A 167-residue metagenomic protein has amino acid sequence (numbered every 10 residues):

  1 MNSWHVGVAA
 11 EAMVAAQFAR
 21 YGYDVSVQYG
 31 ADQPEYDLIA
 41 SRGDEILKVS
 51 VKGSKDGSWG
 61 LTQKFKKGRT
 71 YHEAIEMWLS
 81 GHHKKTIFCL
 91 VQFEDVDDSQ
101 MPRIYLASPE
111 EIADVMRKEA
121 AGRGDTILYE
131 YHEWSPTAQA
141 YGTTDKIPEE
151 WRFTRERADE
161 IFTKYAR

Functional and structural regions predicted by a protein language model:
M1-P34, I39-R167: Mixed-charge (Asp/Glu-Lys/Arg
